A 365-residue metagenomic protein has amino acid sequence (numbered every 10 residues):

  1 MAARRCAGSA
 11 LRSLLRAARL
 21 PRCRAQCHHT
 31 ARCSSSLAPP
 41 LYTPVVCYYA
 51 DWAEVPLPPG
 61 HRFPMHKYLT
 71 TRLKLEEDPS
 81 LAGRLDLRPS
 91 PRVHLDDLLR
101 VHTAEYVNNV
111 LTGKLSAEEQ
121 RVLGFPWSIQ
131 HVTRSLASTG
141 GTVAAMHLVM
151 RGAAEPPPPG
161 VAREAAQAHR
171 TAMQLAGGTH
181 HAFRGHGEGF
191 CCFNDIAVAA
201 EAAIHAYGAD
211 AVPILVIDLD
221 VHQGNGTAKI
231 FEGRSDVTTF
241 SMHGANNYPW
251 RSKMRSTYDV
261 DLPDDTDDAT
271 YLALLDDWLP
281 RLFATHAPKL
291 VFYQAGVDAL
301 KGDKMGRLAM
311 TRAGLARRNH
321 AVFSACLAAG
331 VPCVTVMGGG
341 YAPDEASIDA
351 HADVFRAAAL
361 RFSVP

Functional and structural regions predicted by a protein language model:
M1-S35: N-terminal mitochondrial targeting presequence
R4, A117-P365: A general "terminal functional-core" signal
S35-V93: N-terminal low-complexity, Ser/Thr- and acidic-residue-enriched intrinsically disordered segments
W52-P58, R92-D96, A117-H131: Glycine-/proline-rich flexible loop or hinge segments
Y68, V107, T139-T142: A general structural signal for well-ordered alpha-helical segments in protein cores
P79-G83, G113, G152, Y207: Short glycine-centered helix-capping/turn motifs at secondary-structure transition points
G83-L95, V334-P343: Acidic carboxylate-rich catalytic motifs and surrounding loops in phosphoryl-/glycosyl-chemistry enzymes
P91-L115: Charged, often glycine-rich, active-site loop that binds/positions anionic groups
